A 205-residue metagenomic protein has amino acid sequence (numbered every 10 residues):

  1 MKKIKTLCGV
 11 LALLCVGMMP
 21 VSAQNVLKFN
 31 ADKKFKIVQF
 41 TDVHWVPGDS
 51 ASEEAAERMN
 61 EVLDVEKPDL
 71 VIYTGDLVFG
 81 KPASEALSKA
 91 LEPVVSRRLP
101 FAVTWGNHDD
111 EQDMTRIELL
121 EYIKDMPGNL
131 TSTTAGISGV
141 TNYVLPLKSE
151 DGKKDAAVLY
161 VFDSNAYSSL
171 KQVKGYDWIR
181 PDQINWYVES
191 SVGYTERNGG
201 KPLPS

Functional and structural regions predicted by a protein language model:
M1, V16-M19: Intrinsically disordered, compositionally biased low-complexity segments in eukaryotic proteins
M1-G9: Bacterial N-terminal signal peptides that target proteins for export
C8, T74, W105: Short glycine-rich loop/turn motifs that provide flexible caps or phosphate-binding loops at active sites
C8-G17: Bacterial N-terminal signal peptides
M19, K33, D155: Residue-level signal for beta-strand positions within conserved beta-sheet cores that form or flank
S22-P93: N-terminal active-site segment of His-dependent metallophosphoesterases
L70, P204-S205: Short, Asp-centered acidic motifs that coordinate Mg2+ and/or phosphate in catalytic or ligand-binding sites
S88-L203: Extended active-site neighborhood of metal-dependent phosphoesterases/phosphodiesterases
